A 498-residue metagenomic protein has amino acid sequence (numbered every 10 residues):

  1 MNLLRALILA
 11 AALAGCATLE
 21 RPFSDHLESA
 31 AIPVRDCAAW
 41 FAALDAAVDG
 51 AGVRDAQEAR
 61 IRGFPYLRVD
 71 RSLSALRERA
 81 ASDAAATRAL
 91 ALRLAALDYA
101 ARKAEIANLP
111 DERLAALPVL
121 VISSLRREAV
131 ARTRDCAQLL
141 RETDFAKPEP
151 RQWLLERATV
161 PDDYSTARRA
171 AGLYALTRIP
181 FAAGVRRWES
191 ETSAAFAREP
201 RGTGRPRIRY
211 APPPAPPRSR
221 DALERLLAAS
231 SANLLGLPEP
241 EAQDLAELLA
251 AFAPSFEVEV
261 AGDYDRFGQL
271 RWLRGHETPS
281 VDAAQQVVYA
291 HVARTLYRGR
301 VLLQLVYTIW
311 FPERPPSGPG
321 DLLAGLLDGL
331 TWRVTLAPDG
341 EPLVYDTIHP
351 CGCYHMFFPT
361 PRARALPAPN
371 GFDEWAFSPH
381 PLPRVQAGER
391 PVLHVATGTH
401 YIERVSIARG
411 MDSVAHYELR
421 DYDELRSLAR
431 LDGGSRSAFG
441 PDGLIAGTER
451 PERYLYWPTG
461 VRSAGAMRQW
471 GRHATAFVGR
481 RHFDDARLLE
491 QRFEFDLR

Functional and structural regions predicted by a protein language model:
R5-L13: Hydrophobic helical h-region of N-terminal Sec-dependent signal peptides in bacterial secretory/periplasmic proteins
L9, V260, Y264, P315 (+3 more regions): Residues in flexible loops and secondary-structure boundaries
E20-R225, L326-D328, D339-R498: Domain-length functional cores that host ligand/cofactor binding and catalytic or interaction surfaces in mature
R207-D282: Charged, compositionally biased non-catalytic regions
A253-P254, V301, G479: Glycine-centered secondary-structure boundary/capping sites
D263-Y345: Short N-terminal edge-element motif at the start of the domain
